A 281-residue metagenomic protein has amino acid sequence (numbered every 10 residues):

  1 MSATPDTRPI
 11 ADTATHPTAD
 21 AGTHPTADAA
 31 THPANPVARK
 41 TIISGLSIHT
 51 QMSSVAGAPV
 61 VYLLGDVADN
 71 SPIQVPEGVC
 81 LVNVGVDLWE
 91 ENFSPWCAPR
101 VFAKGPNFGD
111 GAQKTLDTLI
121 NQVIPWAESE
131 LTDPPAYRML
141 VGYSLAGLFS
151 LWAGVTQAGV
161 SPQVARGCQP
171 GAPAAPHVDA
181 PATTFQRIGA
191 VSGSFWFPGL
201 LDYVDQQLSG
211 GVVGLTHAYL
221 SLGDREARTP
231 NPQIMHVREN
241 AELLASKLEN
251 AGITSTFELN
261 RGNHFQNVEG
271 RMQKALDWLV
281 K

Functional and structural regions predicted by a protein language model:
A3-P5, H32-K281: Non-catalytic cap/lid and distal C-terminal segments of serine-dependent acyl enzymes
T7-H32: Long, intrinsically disordered low-complexity tandem-repeat segments
